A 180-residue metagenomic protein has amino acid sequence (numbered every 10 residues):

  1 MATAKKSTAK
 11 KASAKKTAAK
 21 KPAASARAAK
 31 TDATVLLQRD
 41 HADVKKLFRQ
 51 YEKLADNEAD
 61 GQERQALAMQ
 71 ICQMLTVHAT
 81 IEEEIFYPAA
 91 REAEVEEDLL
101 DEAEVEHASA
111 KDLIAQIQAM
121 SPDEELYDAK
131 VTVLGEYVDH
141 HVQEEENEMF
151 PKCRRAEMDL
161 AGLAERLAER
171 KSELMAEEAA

Functional and structural regions predicted by a protein language model:
A2-A180: Small-residue-biased structural context
